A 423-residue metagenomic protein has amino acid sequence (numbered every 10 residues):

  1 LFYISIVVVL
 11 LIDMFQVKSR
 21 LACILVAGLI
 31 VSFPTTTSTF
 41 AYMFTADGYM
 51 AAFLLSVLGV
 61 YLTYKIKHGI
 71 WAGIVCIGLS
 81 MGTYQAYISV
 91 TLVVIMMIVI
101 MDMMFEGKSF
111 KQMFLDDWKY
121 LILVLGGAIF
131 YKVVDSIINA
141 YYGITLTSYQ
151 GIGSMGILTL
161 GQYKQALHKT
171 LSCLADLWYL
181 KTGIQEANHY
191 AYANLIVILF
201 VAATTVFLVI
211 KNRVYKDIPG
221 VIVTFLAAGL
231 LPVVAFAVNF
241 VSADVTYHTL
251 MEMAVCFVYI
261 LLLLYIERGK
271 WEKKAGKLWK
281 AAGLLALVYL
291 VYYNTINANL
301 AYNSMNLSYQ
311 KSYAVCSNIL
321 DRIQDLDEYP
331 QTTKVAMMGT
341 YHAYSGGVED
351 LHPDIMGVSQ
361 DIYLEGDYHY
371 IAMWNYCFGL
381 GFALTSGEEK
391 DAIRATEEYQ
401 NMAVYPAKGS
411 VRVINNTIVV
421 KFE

Functional and structural regions predicted by a protein language model:
L1-I6, L10-I24, K108-L121, V134-Q150 (+5 more regions): Intrinsically disordered, polar/acidic, low-complexity terminal segments
F2-Y3, L21-Y64, G82-T91, V233-L263: Membrane-interface micro-motifs in multi-pass membrane enzymes
S32-Y42, M103, V133-Y141, F207-V214 (+2 more regions): Juxtamembrane "helix-exit" motif on the non-cytosolic side of transmembrane helices
S56-I70, M104-K108: Membrane-interface transmembrane helices that cradle and orient dolichyl/undecaprenyl
G69-A86, V90, M96: Membrane-interface alpha helices of multi-pass inner-membrane proteins
V90-L125: Perimembrane helix-loop-helix junctions
E106, M253-L285: Cytosolic-side transmembrane helix boundary signature
V214-F240, A286-L290: Transmembrane alpha-helix segments characteristic of polytopic inner-membrane glycan-assembly/cell-envelope
